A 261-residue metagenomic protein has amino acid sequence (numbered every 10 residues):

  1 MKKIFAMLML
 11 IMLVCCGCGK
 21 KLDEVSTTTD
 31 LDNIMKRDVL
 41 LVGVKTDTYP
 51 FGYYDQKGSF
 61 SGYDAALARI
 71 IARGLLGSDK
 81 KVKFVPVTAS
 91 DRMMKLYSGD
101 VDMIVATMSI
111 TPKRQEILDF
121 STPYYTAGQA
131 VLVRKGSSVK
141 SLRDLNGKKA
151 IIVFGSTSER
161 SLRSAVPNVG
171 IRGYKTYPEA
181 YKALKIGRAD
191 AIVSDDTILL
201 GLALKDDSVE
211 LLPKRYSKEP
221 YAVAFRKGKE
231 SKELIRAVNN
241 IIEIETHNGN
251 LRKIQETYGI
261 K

Functional and structural regions predicted by a protein language model:
G19, E24-V25, A65-A66, I70-G74 (+4 more regions): Extended ligand-binding regions for polar small-molecule ligands
G19-S26, M35-K36, E159-Y174, D207-R215 (+1 more regions): Ligand-binding clefts/hinges and TM-proximal coupling segments of bilobed small-molecule sensing domains
E24-I104: Extracytoplasmic small-molecule ligand-binding "clamshell" domains of the periplasmic binding protein/Venus flytrap
T27-T29, V82-M94, S137, T157 (+3 more regions): Short helix-initiation/N-cap motifs at beta->coil->alpha
N33-M35, V133-A150, K229: Flexible hinge/capping segments at coil-to-helix
T46, Y125-V133, D196, L200-E243 (+1 more regions): Periplasmic-binding protein-like
R69, R73, K81-D144, E210 (+1 more regions): Acidic, polar ligand-binding/catalytic clefts
D91, M108-E116, S161-S164, K185-K218: A ligand-binding cleft/hinge motif common to bilobed small-molecule-binding domains
